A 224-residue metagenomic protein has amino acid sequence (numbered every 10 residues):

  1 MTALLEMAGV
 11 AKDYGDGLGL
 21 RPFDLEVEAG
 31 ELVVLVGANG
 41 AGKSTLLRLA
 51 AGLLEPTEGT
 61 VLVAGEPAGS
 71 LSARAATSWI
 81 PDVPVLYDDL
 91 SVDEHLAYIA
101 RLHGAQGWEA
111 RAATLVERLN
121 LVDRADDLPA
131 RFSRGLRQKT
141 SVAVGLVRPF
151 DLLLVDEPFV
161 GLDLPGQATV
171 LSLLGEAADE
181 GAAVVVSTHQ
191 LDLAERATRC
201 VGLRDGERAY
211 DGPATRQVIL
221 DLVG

Functional and structural regions predicted by a protein language model:
V36-A38: The feature captures the beta-strand-to-loop junction immediately N-terminal to the Walker
A51: Helix-to-loop junction immediately C-terminal to a conserved catalytic motif
G59-A73: Conserved ABC transporter NBD signature motif
A97, R101-R124: Conserved ABC ATPase "signature" region
L153-E157: Catalytic Walker B motif of ABC-type/P-loop ATPase nucleotide-binding domains
L164-G166: Helix N-cap at the start of a conserved alpha-helix in ABC-type nucleotide-binding domains
S187-H189: H-loop/switch region of ABC-family ATPase nucleotide-binding domains
